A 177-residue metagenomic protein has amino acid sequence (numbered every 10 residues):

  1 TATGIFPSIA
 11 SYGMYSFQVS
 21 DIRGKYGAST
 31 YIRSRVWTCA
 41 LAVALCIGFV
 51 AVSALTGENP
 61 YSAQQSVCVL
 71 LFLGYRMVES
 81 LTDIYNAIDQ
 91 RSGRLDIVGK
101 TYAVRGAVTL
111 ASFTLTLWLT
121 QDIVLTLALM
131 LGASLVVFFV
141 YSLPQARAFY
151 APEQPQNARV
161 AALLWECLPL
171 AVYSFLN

Functional and structural regions predicted by a protein language model:
T1-I22, R76-I84, V137, S174-N177: Small-residue-rich midsections of specific transmembrane alpha-helices
T1-P7, A63-V67, I123-A128, A162-E166 (+1 more regions): Interfacial/gating helices of multi-pass transporter permease domains
A2-P7, T38, L71-Y75, N86 (+3 more regions): Alpha-helical transmembrane segments of multi-pass integral membrane proteins
G4-A54, A63, V67-L73: Membrane-water interface segments that mark the loop-to-transmembrane alpha-helix transition
Y15-Q18, I84-R91, L95, L115-L119 (+1 more regions): C-terminal transmembrane helix end/exit motif
Y26-S29, R35, G74, I88-T114 (+2 more regions): Alpha-helical transmembrane segments of multi-pass membrane transporters/permeases
L41-F49, Y102-D122, V136-Y141: Alpha-helical transmembrane segments of multi-pass membrane transporters and transport-associated inner-membrane enzymes
D96, K100, I123-L125, V140-N177: Interhelical loop/hinge segments that connect adjacent transmembrane helices in multipass membrane
